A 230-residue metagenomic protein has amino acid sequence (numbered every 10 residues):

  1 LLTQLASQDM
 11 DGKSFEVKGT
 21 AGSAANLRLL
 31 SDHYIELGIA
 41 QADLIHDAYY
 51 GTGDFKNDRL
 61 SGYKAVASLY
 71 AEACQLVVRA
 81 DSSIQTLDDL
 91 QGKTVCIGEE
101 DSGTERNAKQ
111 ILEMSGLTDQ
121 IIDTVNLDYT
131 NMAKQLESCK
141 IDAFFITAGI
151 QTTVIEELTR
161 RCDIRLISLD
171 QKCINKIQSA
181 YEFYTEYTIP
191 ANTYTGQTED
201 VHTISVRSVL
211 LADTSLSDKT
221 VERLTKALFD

Functional and structural regions predicted by a protein language model:
L1-V17, S68-S138: Bilobed "Venus flytrap"/periplasmic-binding protein-like clamshell domains and structurally analogous long
T3-Q4, E16-N57, M132-Q135, Q151-L158: Pocket-flanking alpha-helical
M10-G12, G22-A25, D32, L60-Y63 (+4 more regions): Extracytoplasmic
T20-A24, I39, E99-R106, L127-T130 (+2 more regions): Soluble non-cytosolic domains of exported or imported proteins
A42, T52-G53, S82, T118-L211 (+1 more regions): Pocket-lining segment of extracytoplasmic ligand-binding domains
K56-L69, C74, T193-H202: A structural signal for short loop-to-beta-strand junctions that line the ligand-binding cleft of periplasmic/secreted
S217-A227: Short amphipathic alpha-helical coupling segments at ligand-binding clamshell hinges and other catalytic/signaling
